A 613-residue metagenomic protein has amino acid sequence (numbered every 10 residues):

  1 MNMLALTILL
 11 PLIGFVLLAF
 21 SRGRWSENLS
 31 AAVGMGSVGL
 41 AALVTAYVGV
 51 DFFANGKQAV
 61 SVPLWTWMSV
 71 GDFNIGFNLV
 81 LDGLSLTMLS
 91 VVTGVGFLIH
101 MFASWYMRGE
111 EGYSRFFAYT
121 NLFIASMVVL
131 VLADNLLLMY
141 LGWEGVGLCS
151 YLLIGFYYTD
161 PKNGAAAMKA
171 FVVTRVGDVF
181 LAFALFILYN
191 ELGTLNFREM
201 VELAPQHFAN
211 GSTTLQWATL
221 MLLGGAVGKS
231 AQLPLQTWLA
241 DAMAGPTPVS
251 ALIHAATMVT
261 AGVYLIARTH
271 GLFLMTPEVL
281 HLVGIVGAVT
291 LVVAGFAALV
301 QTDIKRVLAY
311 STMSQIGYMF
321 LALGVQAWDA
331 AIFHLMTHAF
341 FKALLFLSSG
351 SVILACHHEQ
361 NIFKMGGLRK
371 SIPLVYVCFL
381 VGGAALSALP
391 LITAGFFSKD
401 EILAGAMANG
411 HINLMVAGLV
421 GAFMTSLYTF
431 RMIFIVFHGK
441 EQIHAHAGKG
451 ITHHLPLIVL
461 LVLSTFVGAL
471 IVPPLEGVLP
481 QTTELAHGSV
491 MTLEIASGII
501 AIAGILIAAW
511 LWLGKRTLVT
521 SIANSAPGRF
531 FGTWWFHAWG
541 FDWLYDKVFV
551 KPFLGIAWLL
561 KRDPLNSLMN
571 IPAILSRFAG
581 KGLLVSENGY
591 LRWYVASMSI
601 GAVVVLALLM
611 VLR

Functional and structural regions predicted by a protein language model:
M1-A5, S21-A118, E191-S212, T237 (+4 more regions): Transmembrane helix-loop-helix hairpins at membrane boundaries of multipass inner-membrane proteins
M1-L9, W25-A32, F73-V91, V129-G142 (+6 more regions): Membrane-entry segments of alpha-helical transmembrane domains in multi-pass membrane proteins
G36-F53, G177-I187, L380-S387, P456-I471 (+3 more regions): Hydrophobic alpha-helical membrane-insertion segments
V38-Y47, L185, V292, G498-W510: Hydrophobic core of alpha-helical transmembrane segments in multi-pass integral membrane proteins
D72, G477-T492, T517-R613: Aromatic-capped, Gly/Pro-kinked transmembrane alpha-helices
F73-F77, N361-G366, K440-H444, F578-G589: Cytosolic juxtamembrane amphipathic/interface segments immediately preceding and feeding into a transmembrane helix
L84, S90, G94, L98-M139 (+3 more regions): Hydrophobic transmembrane alpha-helices and their helix-loop junctions in integral membrane proteins
I443-I507: Hard-cation-handling environments
